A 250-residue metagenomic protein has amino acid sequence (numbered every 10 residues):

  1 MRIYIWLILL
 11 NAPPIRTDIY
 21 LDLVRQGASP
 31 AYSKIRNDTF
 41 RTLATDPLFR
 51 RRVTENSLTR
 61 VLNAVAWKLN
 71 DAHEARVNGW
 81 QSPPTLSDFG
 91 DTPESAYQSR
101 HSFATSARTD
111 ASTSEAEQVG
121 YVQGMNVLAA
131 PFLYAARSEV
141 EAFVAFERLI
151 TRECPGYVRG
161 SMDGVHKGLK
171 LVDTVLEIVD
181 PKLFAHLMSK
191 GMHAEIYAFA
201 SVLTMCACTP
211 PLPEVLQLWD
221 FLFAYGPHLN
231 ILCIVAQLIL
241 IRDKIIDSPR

Functional and structural regions predicted by a protein language model:
M1-R250: Internal, helix-rich recognition cores of eukaryotic regulatory domains
